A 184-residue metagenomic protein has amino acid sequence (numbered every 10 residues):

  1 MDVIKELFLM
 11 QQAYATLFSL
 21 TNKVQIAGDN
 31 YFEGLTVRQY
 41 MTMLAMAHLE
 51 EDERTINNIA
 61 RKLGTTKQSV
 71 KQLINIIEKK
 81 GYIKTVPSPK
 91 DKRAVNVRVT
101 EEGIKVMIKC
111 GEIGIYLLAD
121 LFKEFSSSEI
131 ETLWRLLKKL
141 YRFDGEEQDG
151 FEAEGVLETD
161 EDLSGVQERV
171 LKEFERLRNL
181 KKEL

Functional and structural regions predicted by a protein language model:
M1-E33, R169-L184: N-terminal leader segment of winged-helix/HTH proteins
M1-V3, S128-L184: C-terminal regulatory/oligomerization modules of transcriptional regulators
L9, L20, R38-Y40, E102 (+1 more regions): N-terminal positioning helix adjacent to the helix-turn-helix/winged-helix DNA-binding module
Q12, M41-A45, K105: Pre-recognition alpha-helix immediately N-terminal to the DNA-recognition helix within helix-turn-helix or winged-helix
I26-T66: N-terminal helix-turn-helix DNA-binding core of bacterial DNA-binding proteins
M43, I59, L73-K80: Basic amphipathic alpha-helical segments that dock to polyanions
N75-R135: Charged, amphipathic alpha-helical coiled-coil/dimerization segments
